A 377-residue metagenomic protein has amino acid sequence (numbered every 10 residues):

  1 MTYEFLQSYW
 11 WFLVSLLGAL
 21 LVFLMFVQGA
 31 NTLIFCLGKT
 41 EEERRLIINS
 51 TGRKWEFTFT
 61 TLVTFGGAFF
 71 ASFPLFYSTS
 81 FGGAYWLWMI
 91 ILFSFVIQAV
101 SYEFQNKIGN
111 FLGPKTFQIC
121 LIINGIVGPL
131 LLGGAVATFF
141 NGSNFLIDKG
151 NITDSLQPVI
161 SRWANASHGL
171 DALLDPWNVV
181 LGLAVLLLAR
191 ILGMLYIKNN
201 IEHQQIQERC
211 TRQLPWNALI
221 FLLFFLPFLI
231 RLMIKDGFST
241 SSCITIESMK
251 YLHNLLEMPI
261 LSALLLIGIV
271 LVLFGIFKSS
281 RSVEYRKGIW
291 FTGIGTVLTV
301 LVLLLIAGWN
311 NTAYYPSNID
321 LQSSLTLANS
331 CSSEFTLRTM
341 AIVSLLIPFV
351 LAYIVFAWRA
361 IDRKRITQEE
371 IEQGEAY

Functional and structural regions predicted by a protein language model:
M1-T58, V63-G66: N-terminal signal-anchor module of multipass membrane proteins
Q7-L16, P114-L132, E208-I220, V283-V297: Alpha-helical transmembrane segments and their helix-start/interface "positive-inside/aromatic belt" motifs in integral
V22-F35, V96-N110, N144-I152, L183-Q204 (+2 more regions): Juxtamembrane interface elements at the cytosolic ends of transmembrane helices in multi-pass membrane proteins
G52-P74, L130, L223-P227: A generic, lipid-embedded transmembrane alpha helix
S80-W88, I97-V185: Membrane-interface helix-loop-helix junctions at boundaries between adjacent transmembrane segments
V136-R162, I230-I244, I306-D320: Membrane-helix interface motif
W163-L188, H253-V270, S330-V350: Hydrophobic alpha-helical transmembrane segments
I246-M249, P316-T336: Short, membrane-exposed interhelical loops at transmembrane-helix boundaries
